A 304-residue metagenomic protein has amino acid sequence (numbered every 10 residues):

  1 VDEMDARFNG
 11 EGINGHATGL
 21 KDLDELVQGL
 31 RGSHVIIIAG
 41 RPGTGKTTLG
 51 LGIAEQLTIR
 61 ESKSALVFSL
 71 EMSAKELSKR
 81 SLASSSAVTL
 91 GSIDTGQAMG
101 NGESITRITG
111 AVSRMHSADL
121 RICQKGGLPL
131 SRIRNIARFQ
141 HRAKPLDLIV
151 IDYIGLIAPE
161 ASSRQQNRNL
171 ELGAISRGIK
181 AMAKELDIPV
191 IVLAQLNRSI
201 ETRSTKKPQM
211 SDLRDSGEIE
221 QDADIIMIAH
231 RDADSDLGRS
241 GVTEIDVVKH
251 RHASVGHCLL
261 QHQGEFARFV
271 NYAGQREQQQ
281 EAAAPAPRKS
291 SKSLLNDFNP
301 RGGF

Functional and structural regions predicted by a protein language model:
V1-S33, V88, G102-I105, V112-C123 (+8 more regions): Core recognition of P-loop NTPase motor domains used across DNA-transaction enzymes
V1-V88, E103, T109-G110, N296 (+1 more regions): The Walker A/P-loop phosphate-binding site
G12, G91-N101, R121-G127, A158-G173 (+1 more regions): Flexible beta-alpha connector loops of hexameric P-loop NTPases
E25, Q56-P145, P159, C258-Q261 (+1 more regions): Cytosolic-facing regulatory segments adjacent to core modules
A87, P129-L146, S163, R177-L186 (+1 more regions): C-terminal regions of RecA-like/P-loop NTPase motor modules
I154: Conserved Walker B
